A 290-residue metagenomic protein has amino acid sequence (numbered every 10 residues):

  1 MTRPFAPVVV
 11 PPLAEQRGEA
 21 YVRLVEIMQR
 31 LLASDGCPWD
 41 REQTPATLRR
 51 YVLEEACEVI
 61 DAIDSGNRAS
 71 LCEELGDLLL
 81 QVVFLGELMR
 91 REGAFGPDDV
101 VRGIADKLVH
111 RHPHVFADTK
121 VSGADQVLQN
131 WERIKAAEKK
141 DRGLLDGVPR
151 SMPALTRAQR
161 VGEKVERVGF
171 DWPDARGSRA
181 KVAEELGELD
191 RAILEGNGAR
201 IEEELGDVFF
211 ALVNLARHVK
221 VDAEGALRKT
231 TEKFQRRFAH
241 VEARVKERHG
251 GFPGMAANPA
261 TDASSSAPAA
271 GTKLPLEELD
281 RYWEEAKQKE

Functional and structural regions predicted by a protein language model:
M1-E74, L80-L205, F209-E290: Flexible "arm" and connector segments at domain edges
